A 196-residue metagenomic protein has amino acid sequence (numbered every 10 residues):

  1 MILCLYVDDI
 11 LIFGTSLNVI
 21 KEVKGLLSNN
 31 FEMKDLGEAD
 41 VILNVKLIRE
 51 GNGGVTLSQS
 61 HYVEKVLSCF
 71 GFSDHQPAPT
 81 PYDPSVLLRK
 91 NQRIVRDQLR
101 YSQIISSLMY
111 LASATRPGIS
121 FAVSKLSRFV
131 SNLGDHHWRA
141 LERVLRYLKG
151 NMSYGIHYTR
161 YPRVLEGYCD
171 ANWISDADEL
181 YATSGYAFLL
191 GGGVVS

Functional and structural regions predicted by a protein language model:
M1-S196: Long, low-complexity, charge-biased intrinsically disordered regions
